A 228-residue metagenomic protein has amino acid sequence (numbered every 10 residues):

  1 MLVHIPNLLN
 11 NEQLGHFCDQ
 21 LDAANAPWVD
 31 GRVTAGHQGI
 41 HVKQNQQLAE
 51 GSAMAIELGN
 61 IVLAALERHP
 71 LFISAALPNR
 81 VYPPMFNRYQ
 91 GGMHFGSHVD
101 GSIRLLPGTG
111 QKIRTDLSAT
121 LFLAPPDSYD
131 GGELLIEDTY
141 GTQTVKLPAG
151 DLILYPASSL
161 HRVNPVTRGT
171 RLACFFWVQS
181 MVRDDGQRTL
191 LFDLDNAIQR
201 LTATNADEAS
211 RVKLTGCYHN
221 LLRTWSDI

Functional and structural regions predicted by a protein language model:
M1-M85, L190-I228: Non-heme Fe(II)/2-oxoglutarate
L71-C174, V178-Q187, L191-F192: Catalytic core of non-heme Fe(II) oxygenases with the double-stranded beta-helix
